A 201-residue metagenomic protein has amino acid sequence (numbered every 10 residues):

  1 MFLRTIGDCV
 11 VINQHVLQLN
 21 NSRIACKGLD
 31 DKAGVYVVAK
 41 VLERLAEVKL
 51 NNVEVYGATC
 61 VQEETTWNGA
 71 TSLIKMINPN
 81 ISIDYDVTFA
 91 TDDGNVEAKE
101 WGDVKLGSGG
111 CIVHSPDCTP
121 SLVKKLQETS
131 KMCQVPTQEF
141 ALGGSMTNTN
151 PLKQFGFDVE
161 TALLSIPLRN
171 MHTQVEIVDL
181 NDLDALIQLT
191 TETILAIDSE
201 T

Functional and structural regions predicted by a protein language model:
M1-T201: N-terminal hydrophobic/helix-forming segments and targeting peptides
